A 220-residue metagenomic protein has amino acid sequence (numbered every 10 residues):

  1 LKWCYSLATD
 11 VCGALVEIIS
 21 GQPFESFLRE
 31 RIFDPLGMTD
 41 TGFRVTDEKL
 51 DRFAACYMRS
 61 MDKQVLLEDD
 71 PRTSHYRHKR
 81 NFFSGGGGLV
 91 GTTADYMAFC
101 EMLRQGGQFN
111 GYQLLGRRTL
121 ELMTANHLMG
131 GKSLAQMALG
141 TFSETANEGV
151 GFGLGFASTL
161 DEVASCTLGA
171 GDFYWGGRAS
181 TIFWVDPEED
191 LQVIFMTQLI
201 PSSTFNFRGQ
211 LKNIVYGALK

Functional and structural regions predicted by a protein language model:
L1-T167: Short, surface-exposed loop or secondary-structure junction motifs that flank catalytic or metal-binding residues
L134-Q136, T167-G169, M196, F205-F207: Short conserved micro-motifs at the rims of enzyme active sites and ligand-binding pockets
N147, Y174-G176: Sterically constrained small-residue positions within well-ordered secondary structures of folded domains
A170-Y174, Q210: Short intrinsically disordered coil segments
D172, A179-E188: Short, surface-exposed beta-strand/loop micro-motifs that present aromatic residues
F183-W184, D190-L199: Short, well-ordered beta-strand elements
Q198-K220: Generic C-terminus detector
